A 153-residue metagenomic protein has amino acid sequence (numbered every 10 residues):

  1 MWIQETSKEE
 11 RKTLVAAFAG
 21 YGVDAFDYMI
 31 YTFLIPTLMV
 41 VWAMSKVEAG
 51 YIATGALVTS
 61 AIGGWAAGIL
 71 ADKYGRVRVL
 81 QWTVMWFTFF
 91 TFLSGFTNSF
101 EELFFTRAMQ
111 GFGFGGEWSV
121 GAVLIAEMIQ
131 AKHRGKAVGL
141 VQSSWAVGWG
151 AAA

Functional and structural regions predicted by a protein language model:
M1-A153: Transmembrane-helix signature of 12-pass secondary carriers
